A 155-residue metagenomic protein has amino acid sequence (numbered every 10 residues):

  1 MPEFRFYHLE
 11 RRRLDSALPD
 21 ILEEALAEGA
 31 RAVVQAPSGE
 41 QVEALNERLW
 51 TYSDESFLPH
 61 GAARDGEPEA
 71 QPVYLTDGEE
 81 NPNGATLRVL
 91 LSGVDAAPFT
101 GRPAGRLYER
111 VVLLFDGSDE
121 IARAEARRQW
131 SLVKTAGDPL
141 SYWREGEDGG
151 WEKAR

Functional and structural regions predicted by a protein language model:
P2-R106, V112-L114, K134, G146 (+1 more regions): Positively charged, polar, low-complexity stretches
G105-E109, F115-L132: Flexible, gly/pro- and Lys/Arg-enriched active-site loops
A124-R127, S131-E152: Well-ordered alpha/beta subsegment
